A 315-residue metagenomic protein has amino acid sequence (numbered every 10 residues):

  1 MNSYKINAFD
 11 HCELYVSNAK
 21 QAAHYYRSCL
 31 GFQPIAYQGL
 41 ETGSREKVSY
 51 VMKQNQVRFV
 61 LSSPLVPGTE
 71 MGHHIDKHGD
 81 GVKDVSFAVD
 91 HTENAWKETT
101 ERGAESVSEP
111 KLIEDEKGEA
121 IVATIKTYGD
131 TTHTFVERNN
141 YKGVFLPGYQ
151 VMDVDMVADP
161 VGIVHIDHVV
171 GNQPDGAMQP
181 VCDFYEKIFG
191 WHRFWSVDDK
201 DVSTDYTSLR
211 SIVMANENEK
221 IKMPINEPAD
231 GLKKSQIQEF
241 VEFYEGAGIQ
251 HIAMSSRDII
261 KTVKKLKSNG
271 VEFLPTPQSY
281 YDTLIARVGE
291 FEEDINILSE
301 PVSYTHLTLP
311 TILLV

Functional and structural regions predicted by a protein language model:
M1-K20, V82-V85, K142-C182, E245-S255: N-terminal beta-strand motif that seeds the catalytic metal site of vicinal oxygen chelate
M1-Y128, V136-N139, L146-Q150: An N-terminus-focused feature that recognizes amino-terminal "leader" regions
A22-R27, T99, Y185-E186, L266 (+1 more regions): Conserved active-site tyrosine of GNAT-family acetyltransferases
I35, Q179-V181, R193-V197, K222-M223 (+2 more regions): Acidic/polar loop patches that form or flank catalytic/metal-binding clefts of enzymes that bind anionic ligands
Y37-K47, L65-D84, R102, S106-I121 (+7 more regions): A cross-kingdom feature marking solvent-exposed beta-strand/loop segments within repeated, beta-rich binding/scaffold
G129, H133-N172, H192, E217-P224 (+1 more regions): Acyltransferase donor/substrate-recognition loop-hinge adjacent to the catalytic core
G171-K222, N226: Beta-propeller domains
T305-T311: Conserved small/polar residues in nucleotide/adenosyl-binding loops
